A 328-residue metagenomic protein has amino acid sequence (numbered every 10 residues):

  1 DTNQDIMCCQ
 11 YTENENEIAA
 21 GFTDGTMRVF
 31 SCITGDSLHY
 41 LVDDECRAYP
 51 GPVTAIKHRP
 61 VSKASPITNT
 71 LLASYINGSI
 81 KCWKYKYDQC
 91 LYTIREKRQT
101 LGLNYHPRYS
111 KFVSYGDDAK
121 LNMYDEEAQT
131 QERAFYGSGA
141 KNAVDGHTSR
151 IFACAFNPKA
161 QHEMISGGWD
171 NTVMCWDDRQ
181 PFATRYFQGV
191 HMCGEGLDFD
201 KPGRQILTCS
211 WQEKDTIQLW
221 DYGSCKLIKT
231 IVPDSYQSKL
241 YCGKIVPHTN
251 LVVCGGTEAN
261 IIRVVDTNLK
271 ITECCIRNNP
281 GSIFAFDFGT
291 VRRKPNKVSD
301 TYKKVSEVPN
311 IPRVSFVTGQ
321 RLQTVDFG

Functional and structural regions predicted by a protein language model:
D1-G25: Beta-strand-rich domains and repeat architectures in extracellular enzymes and scaffolds, especially beta-propellers
D1-T2, D36-R59, Y87-G102, A128-A155 (+5 more regions): Inter-blade linker and blade-boundary elements of WD-repeat/beta-propeller domains
C9-E15, K57-T68, L103-S110, Y115 (+6 more regions): Loop/turn segments within WD40 beta-propeller blades
I18-D44: Beta-propeller domains
G21-D24, S74-N77, Y115-D118, E126 (+4 more regions): Conserved strand-to-loop turn within each blade of WD40 beta-propeller repeats
G25, N69, G78-I80, A119 (+7 more regions): Repetitive beta-architecture junctions, highlighting loop-to-beta-strand starts across blade-like repeats
M27-C32, I80-K84, L121-E126, V173-D178 (+3 more regions): WD40-repeat beta-propellers
A183-G328: Structured C-terminal portions of repeat-based eukaryotic scaffold domains
